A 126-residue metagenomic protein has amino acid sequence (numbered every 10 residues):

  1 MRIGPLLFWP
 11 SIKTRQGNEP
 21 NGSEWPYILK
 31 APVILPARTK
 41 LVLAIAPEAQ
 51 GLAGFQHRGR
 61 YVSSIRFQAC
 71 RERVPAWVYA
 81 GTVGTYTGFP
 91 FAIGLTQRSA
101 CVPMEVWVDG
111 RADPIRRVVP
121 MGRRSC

Functional and structural regions predicted by a protein language model:
M1-C126: Non-catalytic macromolecular-recognition regions in eukaryotic signaling proteins
